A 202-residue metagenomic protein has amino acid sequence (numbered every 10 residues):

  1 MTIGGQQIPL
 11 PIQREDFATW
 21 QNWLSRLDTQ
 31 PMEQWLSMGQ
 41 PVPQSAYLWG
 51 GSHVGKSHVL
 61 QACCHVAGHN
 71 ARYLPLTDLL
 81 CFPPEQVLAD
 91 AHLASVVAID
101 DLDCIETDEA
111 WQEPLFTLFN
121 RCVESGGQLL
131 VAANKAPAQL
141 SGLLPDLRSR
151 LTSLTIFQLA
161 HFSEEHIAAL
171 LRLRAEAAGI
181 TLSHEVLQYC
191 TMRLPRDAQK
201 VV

Functional and structural regions predicted by a protein language model:
M1-P41: A short, basic N-terminal segment
V42-L60: Walker A/P-loop nucleotide-binding motif
C64-V96, E106-Q112: Short glycine-rich substrate-engagement loop in P-loop NTPases that contacts/grips substrate
D90-P114, L118, S125-A133: Conserved P-loop NTPase "ATPase switch" module shared by AAA+ and STAND
P137-T152: Short regulatory helix/loop adjacent to the ATP-binding pocket of P-loop NTPases
L154-H166: Conserved AAA+ ATPase "SRH/arginine-finger" region at the nucleotide-binding site
T181-R193: Short conserved motifs of the RecA-like P-loop NTPase core
L194-V202: The conserved phosphate-sensing helix
